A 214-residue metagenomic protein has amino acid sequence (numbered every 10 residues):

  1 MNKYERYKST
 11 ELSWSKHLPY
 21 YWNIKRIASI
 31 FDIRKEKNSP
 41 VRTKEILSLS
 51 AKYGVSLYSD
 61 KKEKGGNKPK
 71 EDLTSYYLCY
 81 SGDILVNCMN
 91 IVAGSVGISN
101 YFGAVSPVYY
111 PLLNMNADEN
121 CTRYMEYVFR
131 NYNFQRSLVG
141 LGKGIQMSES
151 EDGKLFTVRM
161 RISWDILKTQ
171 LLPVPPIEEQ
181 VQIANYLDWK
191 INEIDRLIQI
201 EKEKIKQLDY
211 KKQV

Functional and structural regions predicted by a protein language model:
R6-P40, T169, P173, I177 (+3 more regions): Non-catalytic DNA-recognition/assembly elements of restriction-modification systems
R6-T10, M89, G103-Y110, I145-V181: A short glycine-rich beta-alpha junction/loop motif
Y7-E11, A28-K44, S48-S81: Sequence-specific dsDNA recognition surfaces
S13-H17, N67, Y110-N114, Y127 (+1 more regions): Short, well-ordered beta-strand elements within core beta-sheets of diverse protein domains
E45, L49-G65, N87-Y110, R123 (+3 more regions): Short, ligand-facing micro-motifs at secondary-structure edges
N114-T122: Ligand-binding loop in jelly-roll beta-barrel domains
L187-I194, I198-E201, I205-L208: Amphipathic alpha-helical coiled-coil segments
